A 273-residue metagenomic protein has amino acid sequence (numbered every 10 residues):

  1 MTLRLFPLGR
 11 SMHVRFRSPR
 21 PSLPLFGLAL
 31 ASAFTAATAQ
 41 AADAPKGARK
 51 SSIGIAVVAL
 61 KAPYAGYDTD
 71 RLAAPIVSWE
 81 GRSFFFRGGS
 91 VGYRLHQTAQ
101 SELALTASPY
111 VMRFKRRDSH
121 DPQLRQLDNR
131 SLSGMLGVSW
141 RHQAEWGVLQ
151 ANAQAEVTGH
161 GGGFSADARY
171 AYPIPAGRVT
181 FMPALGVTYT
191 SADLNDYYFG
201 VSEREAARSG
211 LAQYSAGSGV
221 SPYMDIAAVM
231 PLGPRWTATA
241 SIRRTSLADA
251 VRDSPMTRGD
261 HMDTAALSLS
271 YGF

Functional and structural regions predicted by a protein language model:
M1-K50, G66, S254: Cleavable N-terminal export/targeting peptides
F6, Y64-G66, F86-G88, M112-D118 (+3 more regions): Outer-membrane beta-barrel proteins
Q40-F86, S90-G92: Short glycine/proline- and aromatic-enriched beta-strand/turn motifs that initiate or cap beta-hairpins
R49, T69-P75, A99, R130-L136 (+4 more regions): Residues that define the transmembrane beta-barrel architecture of outer-membrane proteins
I55-A59, P75-G81, V91-L95, V138-H142 (+5 more regions): Residues on the lipid-exposed face of transmembrane beta-strands in outer-membrane beta-barrel proteins
V57-P63, G81-S83, A107-R113, A144-W146 (+5 more regions): Transmembrane beta-strands of outer-membrane beta-barrel pores
S83-F86, S101, W146-L149, R178-F181 (+1 more regions): Repeated loop/turn-to-beta-strand initiation elements of outer-membrane beta-barrel proteins
V157-T237, R243-V251, M256-R258, F273: Outer-membrane beta-barrel transmembrane domain signature
